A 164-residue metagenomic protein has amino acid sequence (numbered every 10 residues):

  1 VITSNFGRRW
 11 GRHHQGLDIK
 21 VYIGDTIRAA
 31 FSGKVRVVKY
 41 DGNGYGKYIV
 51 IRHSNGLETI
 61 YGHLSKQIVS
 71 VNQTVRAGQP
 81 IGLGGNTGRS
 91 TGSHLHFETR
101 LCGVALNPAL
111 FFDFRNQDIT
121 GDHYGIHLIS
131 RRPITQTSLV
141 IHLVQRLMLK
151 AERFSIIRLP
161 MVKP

Functional and structural regions predicted by a protein language model:
V1-G46, A77, L106, G121 (+1 more regions): Surface-exposed, glycine-biased beta-strand/turn segments
T3, T59, T87, T91: Ser/Thr-centric signal marking residues that sit in or immediately flank functional binding/regulatory motifs
S4, V21, V37, H63-K66 (+1 more regions): A residue-level detector for short acidic-glycine micro-motifs
F6, I23, F31, H53-N55 (+3 more regions): A mature extracytoplasmic/lumenal domain signature
H14-Q15, A29-I68, S93-H94, E98: Zn2+-dependent peptidoglycan hydrolase active-site motif and core
G24, V69-V71, G88: Gly/Ser-rich catalytic serine loop of serine hydrolases
K47-H53, Q73-S130: Conserved, short, structured surface segments that act as functional micro-motifs
